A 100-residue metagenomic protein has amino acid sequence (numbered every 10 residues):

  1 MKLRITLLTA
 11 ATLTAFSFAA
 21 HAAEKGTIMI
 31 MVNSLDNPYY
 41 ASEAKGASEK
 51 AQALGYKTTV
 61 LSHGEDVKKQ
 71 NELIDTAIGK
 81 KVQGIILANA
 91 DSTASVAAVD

Functional and structural regions predicted by a protein language model:
K2-T9, F18-D100: A residue-level marker of the well-folded mature domains of exported/periplasmic proteins
